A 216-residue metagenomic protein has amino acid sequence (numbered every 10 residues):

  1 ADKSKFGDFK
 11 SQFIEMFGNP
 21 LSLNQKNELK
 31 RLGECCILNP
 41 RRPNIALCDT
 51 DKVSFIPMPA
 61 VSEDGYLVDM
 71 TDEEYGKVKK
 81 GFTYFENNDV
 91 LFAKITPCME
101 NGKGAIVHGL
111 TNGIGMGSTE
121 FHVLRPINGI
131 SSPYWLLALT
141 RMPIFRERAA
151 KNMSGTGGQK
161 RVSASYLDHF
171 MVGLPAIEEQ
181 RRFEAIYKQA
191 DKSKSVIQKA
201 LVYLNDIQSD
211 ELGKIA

Functional and structural regions predicted by a protein language model:
A1-I45, A176-E184, K188-A216: Non-catalytic DNA-recognition/assembly elements of restriction-modification systems
Q25-E28, I45-V53, K151-M153: Short coil/turn segments at secondary-structure boundaries
G33, P43-V78: DNA target-recognition patches
D72, V78-K79, L110, T156: Short, solvent-exposed loop/turn positions at domain surfaces that link secondary-structure elements or cap domain
G81-T83, N87-R141: A short beta-sheet element
I114-H122, S154-R181: A short glycine-rich beta-alpha junction/loop motif
